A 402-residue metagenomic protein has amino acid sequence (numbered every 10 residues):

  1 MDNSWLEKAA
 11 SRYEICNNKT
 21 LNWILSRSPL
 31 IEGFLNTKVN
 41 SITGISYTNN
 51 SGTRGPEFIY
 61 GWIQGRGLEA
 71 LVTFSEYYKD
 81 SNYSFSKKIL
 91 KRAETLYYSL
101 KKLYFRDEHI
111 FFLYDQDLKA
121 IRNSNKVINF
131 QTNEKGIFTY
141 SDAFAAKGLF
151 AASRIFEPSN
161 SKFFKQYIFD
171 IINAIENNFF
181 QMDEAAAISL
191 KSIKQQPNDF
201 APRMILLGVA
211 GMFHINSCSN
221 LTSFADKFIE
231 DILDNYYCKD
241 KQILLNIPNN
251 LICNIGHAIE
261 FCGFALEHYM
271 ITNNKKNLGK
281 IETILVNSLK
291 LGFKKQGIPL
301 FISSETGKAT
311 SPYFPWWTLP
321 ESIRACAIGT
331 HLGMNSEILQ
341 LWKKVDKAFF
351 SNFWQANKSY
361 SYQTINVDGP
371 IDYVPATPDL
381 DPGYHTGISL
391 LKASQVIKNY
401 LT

Functional and structural regions predicted by a protein language model:
M1-T402: Glycan-recognition and catalytic cores of secretory/periplasmic carbohydrate-active enzymes
